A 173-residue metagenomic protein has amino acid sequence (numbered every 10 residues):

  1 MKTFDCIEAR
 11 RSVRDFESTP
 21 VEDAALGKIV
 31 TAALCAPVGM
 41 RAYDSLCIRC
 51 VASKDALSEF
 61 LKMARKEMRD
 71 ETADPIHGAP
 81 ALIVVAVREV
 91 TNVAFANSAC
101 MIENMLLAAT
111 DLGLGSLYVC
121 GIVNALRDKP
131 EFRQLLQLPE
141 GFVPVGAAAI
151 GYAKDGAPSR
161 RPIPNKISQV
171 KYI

Functional and structural regions predicted by a protein language model:
M1-A81, I173: N-terminal amphipathic, basic helical "cap/leader" segment at the start of enzyme domains
C6-V13, S18, E22, V143-I173: C-terminal helix-cap and adjacent tail motif
A33, I83, E89-R133: Small-aliphatic-rich amphipathic alpha-helix that forms the alpha element of a beta-alpha
M40-Y43, D74-H77, L136-F142, R161-P164: Solvent-exposed alpha-helices and their adjacent loops that cap or buttress functional pockets in soluble metabolic
I48, I83, G146-A148: A structural signal for short, well-ordered beta-strand segments
S53-S58, E89-T91, K154: Short, charged/polar surface micro-motifs in flexible loops or helix N-caps
K66, Q134-Q137: Short, hinge-like loop/turn segments at secondary-structure boundaries
G78, V87-R88: Ordered, amphipathic secondary-structure segments that act as subunit-interaction surfaces in large macromolecular
